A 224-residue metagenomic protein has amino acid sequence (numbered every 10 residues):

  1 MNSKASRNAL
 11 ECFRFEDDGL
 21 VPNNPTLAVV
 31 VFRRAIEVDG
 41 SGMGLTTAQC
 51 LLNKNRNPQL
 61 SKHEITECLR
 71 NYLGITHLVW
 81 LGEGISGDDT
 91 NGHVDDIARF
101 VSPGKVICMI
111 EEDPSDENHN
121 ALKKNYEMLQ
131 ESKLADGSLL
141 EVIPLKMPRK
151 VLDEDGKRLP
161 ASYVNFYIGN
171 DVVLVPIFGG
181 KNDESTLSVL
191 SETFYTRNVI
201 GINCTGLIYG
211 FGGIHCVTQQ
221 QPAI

Functional and structural regions predicted by a protein language model:
M1-I224: The feature marks the mature, well-folded catalytic cores of soluble enzymes
